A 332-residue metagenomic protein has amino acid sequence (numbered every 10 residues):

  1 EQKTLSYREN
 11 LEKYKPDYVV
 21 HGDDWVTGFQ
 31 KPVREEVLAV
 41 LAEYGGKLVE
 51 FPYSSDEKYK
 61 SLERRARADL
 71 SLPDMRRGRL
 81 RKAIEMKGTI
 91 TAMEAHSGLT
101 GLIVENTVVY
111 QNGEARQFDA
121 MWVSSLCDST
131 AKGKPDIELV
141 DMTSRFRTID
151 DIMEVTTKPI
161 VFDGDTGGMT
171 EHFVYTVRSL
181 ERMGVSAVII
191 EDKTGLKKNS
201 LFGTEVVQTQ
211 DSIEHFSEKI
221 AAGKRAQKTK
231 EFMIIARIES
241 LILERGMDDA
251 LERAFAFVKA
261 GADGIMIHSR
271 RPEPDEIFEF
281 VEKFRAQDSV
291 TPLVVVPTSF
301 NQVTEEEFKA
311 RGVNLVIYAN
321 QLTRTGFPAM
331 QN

Functional and structural regions predicted by a protein language model:
Q2-M75: Classical nucleotidyltransferase
K3-L5, S54-D56, S240, S299 (+1 more regions): Short, solvent-exposed coil/turn elements at secondary-structure transition points
V19-H21, V49-F51, V294-V296, V316-A319: Conserved active-site loop/cleft motifs that coordinate metal ions or position small ligands
G28-P52, D69, S200-I213, A286-L293 (+1 more regions): Short acidic, glycine/proline-enriched helix-loop-strand junctions
L62, L80, M330-N332: Generic structural signal of hydrophobic/aromatic residues within well-ordered alpha-helices of folded domains
P73-T298, Q302-Y318, T325: Alpha/beta enzyme core
N320-G326, Q331-N332: Non-DNA-binding regulatory cores of transcription-related proteins, predominantly C-terminal effector-binding
